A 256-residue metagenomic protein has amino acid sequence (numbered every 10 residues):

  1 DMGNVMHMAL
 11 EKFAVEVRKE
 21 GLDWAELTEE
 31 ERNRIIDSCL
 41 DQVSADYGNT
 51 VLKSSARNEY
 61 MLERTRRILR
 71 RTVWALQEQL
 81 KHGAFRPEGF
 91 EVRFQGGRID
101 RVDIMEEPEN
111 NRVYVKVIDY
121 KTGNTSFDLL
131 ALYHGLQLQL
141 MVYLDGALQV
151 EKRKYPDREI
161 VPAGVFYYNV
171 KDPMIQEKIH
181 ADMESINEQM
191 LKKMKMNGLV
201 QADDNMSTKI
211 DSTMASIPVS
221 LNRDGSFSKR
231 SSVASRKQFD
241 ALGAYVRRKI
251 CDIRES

Functional and structural regions predicted by a protein language model:
D1-S256: Structural signature of nuclease core domains in nucleic-acid processing machines
